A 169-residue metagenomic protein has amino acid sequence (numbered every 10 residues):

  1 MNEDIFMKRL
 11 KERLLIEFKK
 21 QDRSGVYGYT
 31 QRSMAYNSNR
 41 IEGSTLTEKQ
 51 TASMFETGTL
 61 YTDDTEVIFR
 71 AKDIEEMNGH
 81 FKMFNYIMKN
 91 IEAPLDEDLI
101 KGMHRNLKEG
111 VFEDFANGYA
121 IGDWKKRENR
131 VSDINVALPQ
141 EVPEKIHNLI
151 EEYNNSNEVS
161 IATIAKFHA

Functional and structural regions predicted by a protein language model:
M1-A169: FIC/Doc superfamily catalytic core
